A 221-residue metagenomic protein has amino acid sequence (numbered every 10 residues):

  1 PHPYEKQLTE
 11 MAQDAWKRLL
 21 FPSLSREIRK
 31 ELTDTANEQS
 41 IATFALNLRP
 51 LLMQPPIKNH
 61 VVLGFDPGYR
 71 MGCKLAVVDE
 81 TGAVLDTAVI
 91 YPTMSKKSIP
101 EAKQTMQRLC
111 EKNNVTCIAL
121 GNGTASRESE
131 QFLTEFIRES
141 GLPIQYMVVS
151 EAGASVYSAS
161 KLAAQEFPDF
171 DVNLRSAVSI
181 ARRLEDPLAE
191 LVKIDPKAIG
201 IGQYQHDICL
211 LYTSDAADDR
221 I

Functional and structural regions predicted by a protein language model:
P1-V61, E80, K103-R108, K112: Extended, highly charged clamp/arch subdomains and adjacent linkers that form or line substrate-binding channels
K58-G82: Gly/Thr-rich phosphate-binding beta-strand-loop-beta motif of the actin/hexokinase/Hsp70
F65-Y69, G123-A125, V149-V156, K197-C209: A glycine-rich phosphate-binding loop feature that marks nucleotide/adenosyl-phosphate handling sites
G72-E80, V89-I90, S129-F132, V156-P168 (+3 more regions): Short acidic, glycine/serine/threonine-rich loops at helix termini
G82-V115, A119: Nucleic-acid-processing active sites and adjacent nucleic-acid-binding tracks, predominantly divalent metal-dependent
M94, M147-R183: Short alpha-helix plus adjacent loop in nuclease-associated cores
A119-S129: Acidic, metal-coordinating catalytic cores used for nucleic-acid/nucleotide bond scission and strand-transfer chemistry
Y212-I221: Single conserved hydrophobic/aromatic residue that forms the stacking wall/gate of nucleotide- or nucleobase-binding
